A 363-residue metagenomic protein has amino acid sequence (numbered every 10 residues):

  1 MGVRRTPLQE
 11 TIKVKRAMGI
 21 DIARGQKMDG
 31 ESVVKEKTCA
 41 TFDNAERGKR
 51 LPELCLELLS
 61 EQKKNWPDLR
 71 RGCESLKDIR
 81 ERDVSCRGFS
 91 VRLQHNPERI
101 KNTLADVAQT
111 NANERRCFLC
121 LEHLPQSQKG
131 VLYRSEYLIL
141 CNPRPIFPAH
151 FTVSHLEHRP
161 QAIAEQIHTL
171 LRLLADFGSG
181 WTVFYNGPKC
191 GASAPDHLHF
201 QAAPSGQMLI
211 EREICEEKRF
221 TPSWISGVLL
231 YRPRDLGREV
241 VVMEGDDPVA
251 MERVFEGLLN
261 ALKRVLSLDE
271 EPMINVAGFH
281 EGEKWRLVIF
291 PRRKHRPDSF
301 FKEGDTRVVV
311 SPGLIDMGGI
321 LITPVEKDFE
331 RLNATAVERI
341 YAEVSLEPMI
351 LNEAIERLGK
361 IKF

Functional and structural regions predicted by a protein language model:
G2-T6: N-terminal amphipathic/hydrophobic targeting modules at extreme N-termini, encompassing cleavable Sec/SRP-type signal
P7, T11-T169, S193, S205-F363: Active-site microenvironments that recognize anionic phosphate/pyrophosphate groups
Q166-G178: A short, contiguous, amphipathic alpha-helix enriched in charged residues
D176-T182, L266-E270: Short secondary-structure junctions
G178-R212: Active-site beta-strand/loop microenvironment that shapes enzyme catalytic pockets
